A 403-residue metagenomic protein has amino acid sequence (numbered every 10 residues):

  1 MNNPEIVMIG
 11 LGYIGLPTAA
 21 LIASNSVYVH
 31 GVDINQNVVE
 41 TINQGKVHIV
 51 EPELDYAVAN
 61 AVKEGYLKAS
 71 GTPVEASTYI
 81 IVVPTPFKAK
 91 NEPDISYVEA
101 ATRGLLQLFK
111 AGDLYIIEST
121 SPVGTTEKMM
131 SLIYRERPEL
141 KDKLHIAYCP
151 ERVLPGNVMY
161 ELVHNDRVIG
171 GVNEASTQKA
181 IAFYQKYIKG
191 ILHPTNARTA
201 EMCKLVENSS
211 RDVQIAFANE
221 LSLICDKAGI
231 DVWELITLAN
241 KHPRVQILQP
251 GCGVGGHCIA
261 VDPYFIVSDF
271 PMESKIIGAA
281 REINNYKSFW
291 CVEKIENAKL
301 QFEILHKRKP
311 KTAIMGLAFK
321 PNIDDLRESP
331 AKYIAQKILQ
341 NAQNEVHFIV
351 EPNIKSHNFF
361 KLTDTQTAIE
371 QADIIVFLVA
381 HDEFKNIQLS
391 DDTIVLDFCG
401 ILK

Functional and structural regions predicted by a protein language model:
M1-K403: Structural/interface elements that position substrates and couple domains in central-metabolism enzymes
